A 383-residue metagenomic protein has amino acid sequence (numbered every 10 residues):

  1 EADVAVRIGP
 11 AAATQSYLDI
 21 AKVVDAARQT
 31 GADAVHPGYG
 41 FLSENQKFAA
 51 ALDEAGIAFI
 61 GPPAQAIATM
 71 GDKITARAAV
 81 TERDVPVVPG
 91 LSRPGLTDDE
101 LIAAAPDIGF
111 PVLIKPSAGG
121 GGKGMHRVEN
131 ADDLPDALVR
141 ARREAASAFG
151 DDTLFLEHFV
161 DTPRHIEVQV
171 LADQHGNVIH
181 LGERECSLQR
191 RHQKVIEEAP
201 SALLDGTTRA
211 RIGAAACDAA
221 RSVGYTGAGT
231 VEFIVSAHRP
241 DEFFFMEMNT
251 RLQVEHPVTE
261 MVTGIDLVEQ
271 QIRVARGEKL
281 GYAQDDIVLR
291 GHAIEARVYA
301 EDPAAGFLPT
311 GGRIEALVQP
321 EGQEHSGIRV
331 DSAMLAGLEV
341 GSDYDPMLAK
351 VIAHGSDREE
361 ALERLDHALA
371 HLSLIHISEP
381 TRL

Functional and structural regions predicted by a protein language model:
E1-V231, V235-H256: N-terminal beta-alpha lobe that positions the nucleotide/phosphoryl donor in ATP/NTP-coupled carboxylate activation
P116-G119, V340-P346: Short, flexible turn/loop "capping" segments at secondary-structure junctions
H158, T208, A214, A219 (+2 more regions): Phosphate/diphosphate-binding loops
Y282-Y344: Glycine-rich active-site loop/lid that clamps phosphate-bearing ligands
Y344-V351, D357: Mobile "lid/hinge" segments at catalytic clefts and subdomain interfaces of large enzymes
H354-L374: Conserved bacterial/organellar gene-expression machines centered on ribosome-associated P-loop NTPases
S373-L383: Residue-level detector of conserved catalytic or cofactor/ligand-binding positions in enzyme active sites
